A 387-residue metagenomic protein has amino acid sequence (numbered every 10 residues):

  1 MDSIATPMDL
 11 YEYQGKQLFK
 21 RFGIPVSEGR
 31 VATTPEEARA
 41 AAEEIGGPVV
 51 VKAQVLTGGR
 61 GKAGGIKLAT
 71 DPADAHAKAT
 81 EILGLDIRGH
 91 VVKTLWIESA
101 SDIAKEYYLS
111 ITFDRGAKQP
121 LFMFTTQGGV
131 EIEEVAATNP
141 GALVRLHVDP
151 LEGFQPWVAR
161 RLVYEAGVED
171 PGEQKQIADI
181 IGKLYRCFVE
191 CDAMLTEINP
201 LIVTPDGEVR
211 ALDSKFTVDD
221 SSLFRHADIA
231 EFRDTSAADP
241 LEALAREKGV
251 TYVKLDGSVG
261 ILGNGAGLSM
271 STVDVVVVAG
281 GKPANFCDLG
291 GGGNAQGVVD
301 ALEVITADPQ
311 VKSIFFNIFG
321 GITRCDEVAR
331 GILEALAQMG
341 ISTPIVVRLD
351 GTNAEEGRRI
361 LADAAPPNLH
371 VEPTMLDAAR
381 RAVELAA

Functional and structural regions predicted by a protein language model:
D2-I198, I202-F316, V328, A337 (+2 more regions): ATP-dependent carboxylate/acyl-activation modules
I318, S342-G351: Short internal beta-strands
G320-R324, T352-E355: Short Gly/Pro-enriched loop/turn and capping motifs at secondary-structure junctions
R324-M339, I345: Amphipathic alpha-helical interaction surfaces in cytosolic regulatory modules
